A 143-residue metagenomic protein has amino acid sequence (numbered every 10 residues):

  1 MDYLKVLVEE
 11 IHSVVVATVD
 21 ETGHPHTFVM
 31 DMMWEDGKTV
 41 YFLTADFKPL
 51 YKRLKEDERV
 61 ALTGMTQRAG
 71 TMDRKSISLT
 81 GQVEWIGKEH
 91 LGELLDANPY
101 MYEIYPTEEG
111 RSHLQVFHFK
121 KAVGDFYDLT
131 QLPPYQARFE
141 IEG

Functional and structural regions predicted by a protein language model:
M1-D2, T44-L50, Y100-E103: Charged, amphipathic alpha-helical segments
V6-E21, V60-G64: A short, Trp-centered hydrophobic/proline-enriched beta-strand micro-motif
E9-I11, T27, E35-G37, K55-R59 (+3 more regions): Short connector loops at helix/strand junctions that flank enzyme active sites, especially segments positioning acidic
T18-D20, G64-Q67, P106-S112: A short, aromatic/hydrophobic, helix- or strand-capping loop or linear motif that either lines the entrance/gate
M32-M33, V83: A structural signal for short hydrophobic beta-strand segments in well-ordered beta-sheet cores
M33-T71: A short mixed-secondary-structure module that forms the rim of ligand-binding clefts
K75-G143: Charged, gly/pro-rich active-site loop segments
